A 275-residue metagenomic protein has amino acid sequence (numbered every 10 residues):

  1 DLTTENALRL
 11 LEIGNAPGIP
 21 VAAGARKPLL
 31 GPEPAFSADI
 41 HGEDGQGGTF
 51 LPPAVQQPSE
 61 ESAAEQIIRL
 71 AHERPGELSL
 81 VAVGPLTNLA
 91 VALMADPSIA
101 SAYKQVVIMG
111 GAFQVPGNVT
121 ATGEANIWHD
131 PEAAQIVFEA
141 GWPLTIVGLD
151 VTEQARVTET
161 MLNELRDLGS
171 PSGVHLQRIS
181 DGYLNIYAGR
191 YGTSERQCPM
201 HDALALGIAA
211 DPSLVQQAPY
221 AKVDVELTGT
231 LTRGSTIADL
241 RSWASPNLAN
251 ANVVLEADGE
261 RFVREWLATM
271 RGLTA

Functional and structural regions predicted by a protein language model:
D1-R9, P17, P32, D44 (+2 more regions): Active-site histidine-anchored catalytic micro-motif
P20-A22, E226: Beta-strand->loop->alpha-helix junctions that form or flank phosphate-binding loops in nucleotide-handling enzymes
V21, V137, L206: A residue-level signal for conserved active-site and pocket-lining positions in enzyme catalytic cores
A22-P28: A short, structured active-site edge motif that brings together acidic residues
P28, P32-A35: N-terminal short beta-loop-beta anion/metal-coordinating cradle
S37-D44: Large eukaryotic, non-enzymatic subunits of multiprotein complexes that serve as scaffolds/tethers, characterized by
W128, V147-A275: Conformational coupling and interaction surfaces
